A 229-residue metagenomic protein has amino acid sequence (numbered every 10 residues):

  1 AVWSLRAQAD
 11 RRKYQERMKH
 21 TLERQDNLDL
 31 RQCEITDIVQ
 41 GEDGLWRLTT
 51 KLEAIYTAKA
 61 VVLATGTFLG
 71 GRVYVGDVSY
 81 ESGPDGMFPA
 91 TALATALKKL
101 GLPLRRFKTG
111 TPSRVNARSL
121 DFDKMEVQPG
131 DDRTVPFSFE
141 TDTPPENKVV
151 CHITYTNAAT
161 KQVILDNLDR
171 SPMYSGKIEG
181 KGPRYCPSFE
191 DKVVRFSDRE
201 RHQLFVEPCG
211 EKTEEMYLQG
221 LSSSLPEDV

Functional and structural regions predicted by a protein language model:
A1-Q40, L52, A64-E81, F88-L93 (+2 more regions): Conserved N-terminal/central alpha/beta ligand/cofactor-binding core
D29, T49, F205: Short, conserved beta-strand segments within well-ordered enzyme catalytic domains that often line or immediately flank
E42-R47: Short, hydrophobic/aromatic-rich segments at coil-to-beta transitions
T50-A60: Core beta-strand elements of the Rossmann-like FAD/NAD(P) dinucleotide-binding domain in flavoenzyme oxidoreductases
A58-A60, A64-L69, E227: Glycine-/small-residue-rich beta->alpha transition segments that form the dinucleotide
V61, T65-G66, P187-V193, S197-L204: Core structural elements
V135-I178, E200-V229: Conserved FAD/dinucleotide-binding core of flavoprotein oxidoreductases
K177-S188: Amphipathic alpha-helical blocks
